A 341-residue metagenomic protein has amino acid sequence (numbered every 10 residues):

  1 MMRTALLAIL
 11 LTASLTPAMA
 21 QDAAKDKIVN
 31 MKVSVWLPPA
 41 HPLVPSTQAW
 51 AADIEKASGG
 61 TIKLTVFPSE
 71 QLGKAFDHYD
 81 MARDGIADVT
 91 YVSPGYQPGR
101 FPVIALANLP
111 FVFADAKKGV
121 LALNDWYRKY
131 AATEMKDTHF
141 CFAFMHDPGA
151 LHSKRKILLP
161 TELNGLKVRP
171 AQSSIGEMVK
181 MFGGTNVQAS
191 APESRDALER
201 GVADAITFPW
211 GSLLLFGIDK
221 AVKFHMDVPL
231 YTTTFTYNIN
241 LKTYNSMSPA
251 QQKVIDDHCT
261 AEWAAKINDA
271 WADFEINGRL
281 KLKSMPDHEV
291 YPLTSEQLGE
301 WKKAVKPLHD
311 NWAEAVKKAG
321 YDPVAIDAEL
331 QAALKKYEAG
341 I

Functional and structural regions predicted by a protein language model:
M1-M2: N-terminal secretory signal peptides that target proteins for export/translocation
A5-S14: Bacterial N-terminal signal peptides
T16-A20: Sec/Tat signal peptide C-region and signal peptidase I cleavage site
Q21-K118, W126, T133-I341: N-terminal secretory/targeting leader peptides
